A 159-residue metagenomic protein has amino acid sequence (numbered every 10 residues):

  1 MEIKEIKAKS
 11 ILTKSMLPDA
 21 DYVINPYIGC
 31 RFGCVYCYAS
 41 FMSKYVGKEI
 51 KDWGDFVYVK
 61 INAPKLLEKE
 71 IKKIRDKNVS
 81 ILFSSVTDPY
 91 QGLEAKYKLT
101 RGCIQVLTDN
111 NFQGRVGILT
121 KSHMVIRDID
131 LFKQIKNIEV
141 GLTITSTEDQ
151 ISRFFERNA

Functional and structural regions predicted by a protein language model:
M1-C30, S40-S80: N-terminal [4Fe-4S]-dependent radical SAM core
C34: Glycine-rich phosphate-binding P-loop
C37: Cysteine-centered loop/knuckle micro-motif
N62-A159: Conserved AdoMet/S-adenosylmethionine-binding subsite of the radical SAM
